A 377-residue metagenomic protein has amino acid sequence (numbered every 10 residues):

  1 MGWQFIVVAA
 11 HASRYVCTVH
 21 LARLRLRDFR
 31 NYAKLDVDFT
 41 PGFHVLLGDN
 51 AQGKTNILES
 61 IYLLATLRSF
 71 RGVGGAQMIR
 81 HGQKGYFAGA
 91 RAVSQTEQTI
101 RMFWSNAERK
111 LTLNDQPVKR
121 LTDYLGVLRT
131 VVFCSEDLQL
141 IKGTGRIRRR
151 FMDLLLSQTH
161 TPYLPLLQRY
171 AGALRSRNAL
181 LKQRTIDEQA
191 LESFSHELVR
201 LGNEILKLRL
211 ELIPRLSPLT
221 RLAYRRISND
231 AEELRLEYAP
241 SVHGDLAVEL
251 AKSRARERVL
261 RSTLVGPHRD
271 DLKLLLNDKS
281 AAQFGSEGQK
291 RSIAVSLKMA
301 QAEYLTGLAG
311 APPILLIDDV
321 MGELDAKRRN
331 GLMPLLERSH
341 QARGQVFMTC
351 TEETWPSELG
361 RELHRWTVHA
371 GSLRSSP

Functional and structural regions predicted by a protein language model:
W3, V7-T18, F29, A33-L113 (+5 more regions): Conserved P-loop NTP-binding catalytic core
W3-D49, I186-L316, E323-Q345, T351-R361 (+1 more regions): Conserved NTPase motor "head" modules and their coupling/switch loops across ABC/AAA+ ATPases, GTPases, and GHKL ATPases
N56-I57, F151, L332: Alpha1 helix immediately C-terminal to the Walker A/P-loop of P-loop NTPases, especially ABC transporter
A65-I147, D153-Y163, P214-L222, A247-A255: Nucleotide-state sensing region of NTPase/ATPase domains
T66, L156-T161, R175-N178, N203 (+2 more regions): Non-catalytic alpha-helical coupling and interface elements of nucleotide-dependent molecular machines and regulators
H81, Y170-A173, R209: Intracellular alpha-helical coupling/juxtamembrane segments of multi-pass membrane proteins
T130-V132, V346, L363-T367: Conserved beta-strand scaffold positions in the cores of enzyme catalytic domains, especially in NTP/NDP-utilizing
Q139-L140, R146-E192, H196: Long, charged N-terminal accessory/stalk domains
